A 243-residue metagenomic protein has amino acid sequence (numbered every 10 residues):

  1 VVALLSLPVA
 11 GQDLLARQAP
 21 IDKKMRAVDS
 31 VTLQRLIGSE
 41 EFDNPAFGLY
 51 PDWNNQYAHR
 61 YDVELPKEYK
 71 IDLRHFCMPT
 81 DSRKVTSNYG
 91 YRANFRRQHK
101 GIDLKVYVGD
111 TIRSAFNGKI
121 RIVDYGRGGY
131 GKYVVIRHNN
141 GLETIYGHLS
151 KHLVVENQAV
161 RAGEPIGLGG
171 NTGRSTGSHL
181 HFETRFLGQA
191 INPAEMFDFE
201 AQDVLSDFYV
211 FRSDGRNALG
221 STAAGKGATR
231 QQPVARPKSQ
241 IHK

Functional and structural regions predicted by a protein language model:
V1-S6: Bacterial N-terminal signal peptides
L7-Y89, D203-K243: Polar/charged, compositionally biased leader and regulatory segments
F42-N44, I71-L73, T80-S82, N88 (+4 more regions): Extracytoplasmic
Y69-M78, A93-Y125: Short, glycine/small-residue-enriched coil/turn segments at secondary-structure junctions
R83-S87, D110-I120, H148, V160-G163: Generic structural motif
S87, V106, I122, H148-K151 (+1 more regions): A residue-level detector for short acidic-glycine micro-motifs
R97-K100, S114-L153: Zn2+-dependent peptidoglycan hydrolase active-site motif and core
K132-H138, Q158-T222: Conserved, short, structured surface segments that act as functional micro-motifs
